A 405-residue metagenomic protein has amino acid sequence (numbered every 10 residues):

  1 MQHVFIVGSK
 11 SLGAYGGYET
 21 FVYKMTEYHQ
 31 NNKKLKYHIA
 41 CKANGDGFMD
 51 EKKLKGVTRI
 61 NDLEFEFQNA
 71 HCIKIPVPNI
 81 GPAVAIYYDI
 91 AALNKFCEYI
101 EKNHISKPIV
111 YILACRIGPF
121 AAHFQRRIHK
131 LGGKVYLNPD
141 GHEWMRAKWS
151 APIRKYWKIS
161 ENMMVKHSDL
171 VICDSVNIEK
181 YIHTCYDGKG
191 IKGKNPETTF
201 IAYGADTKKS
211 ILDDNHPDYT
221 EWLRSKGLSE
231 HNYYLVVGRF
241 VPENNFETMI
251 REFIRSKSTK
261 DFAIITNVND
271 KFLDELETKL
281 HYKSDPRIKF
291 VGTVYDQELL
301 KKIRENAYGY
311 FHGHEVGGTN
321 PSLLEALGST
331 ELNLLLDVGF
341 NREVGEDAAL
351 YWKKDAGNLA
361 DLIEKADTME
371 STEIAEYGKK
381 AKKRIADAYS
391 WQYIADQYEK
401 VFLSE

Functional and structural regions predicted by a protein language model:
F5-V7, L223-N244, I250-K257, F262-A263: Conserved donor-binding/catalytic core segment of Leloir-type glycosyltransferases
I6-Y15, V22, Y28-P82, N177-E179 (+3 more regions): N-terminal strand-loop element at the rim of the active site of nucleotide-sugar-dependent glycosyltransferases
C41-D46, A205-D206, V237, D261-E277 (+1 more regions): Glycosyltransferase donor-sugar binding loop
A85-F96, K107-L131, Y136-P139, G318: An aromatic- and histidine-rich active-site surface loop
I153-V171: Membrane-proximal helix-turn-helix segments that form the acceptor-binding/catalytic region of lipid-linked
K166-E197, A205-S210, Y398: A short, active-site helix/loop in glycosyltransferases that binds the activated sugar's phosphate group
K302-G318, E331-L332: Acidic donor-binding loop of glycosyltransferase active sites
A349-G357, K365-S371: Conserved acidic donor-binding segment of nucleotide-sugar-dependent glycosyltransferases
